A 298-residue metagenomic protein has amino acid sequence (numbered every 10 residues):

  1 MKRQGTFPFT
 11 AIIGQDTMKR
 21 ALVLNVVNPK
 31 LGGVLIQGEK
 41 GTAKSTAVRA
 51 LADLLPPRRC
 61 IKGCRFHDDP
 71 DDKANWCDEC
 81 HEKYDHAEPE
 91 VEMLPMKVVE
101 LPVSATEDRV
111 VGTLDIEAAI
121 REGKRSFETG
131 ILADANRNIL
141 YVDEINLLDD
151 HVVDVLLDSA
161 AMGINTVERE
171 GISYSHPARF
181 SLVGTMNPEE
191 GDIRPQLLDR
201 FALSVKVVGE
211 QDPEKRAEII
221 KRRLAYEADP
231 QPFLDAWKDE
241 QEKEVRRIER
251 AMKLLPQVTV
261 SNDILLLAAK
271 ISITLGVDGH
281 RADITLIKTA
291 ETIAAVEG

Functional and structural regions predicted by a protein language model:
M1-E214: Conserved ASCE/P-loop NTPase catalytic core
V152-V153, Q211-G298: Basic, amphipathic alpha-helical bundle interface domains used for macromolecular binding and assembly
